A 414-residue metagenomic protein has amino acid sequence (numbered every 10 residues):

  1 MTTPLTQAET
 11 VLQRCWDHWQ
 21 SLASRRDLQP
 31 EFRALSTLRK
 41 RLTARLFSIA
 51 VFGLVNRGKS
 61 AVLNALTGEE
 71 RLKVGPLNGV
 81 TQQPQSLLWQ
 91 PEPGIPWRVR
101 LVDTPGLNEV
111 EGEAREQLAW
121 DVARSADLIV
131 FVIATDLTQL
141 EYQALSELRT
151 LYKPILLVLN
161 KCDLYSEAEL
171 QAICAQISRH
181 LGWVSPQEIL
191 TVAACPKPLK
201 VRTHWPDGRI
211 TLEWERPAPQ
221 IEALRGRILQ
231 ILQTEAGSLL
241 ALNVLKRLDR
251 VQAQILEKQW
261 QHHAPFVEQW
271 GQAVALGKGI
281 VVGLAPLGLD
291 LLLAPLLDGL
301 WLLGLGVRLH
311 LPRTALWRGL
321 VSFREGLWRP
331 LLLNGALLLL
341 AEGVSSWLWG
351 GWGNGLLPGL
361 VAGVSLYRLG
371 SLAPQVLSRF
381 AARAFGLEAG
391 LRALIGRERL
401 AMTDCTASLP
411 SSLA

Functional and structural regions predicted by a protein language model:
T2-E111, T150, L309, S365-Y367 (+2 more regions): Conserved G1/Walker A P-loop phosphate-binding module
R41, I49-L54, E257-L297, F323-A336: Transmembrane alpha-helical segments and their cytosolic interface motifs in multi-pass membrane proteins
P84, R100-L148, E167: Switch II of P-loop NTPase G domains
D163-L240: Canonical P-loop GTPase G-domain recognition
G237-V267: Active-site helix-to-loop segments that bind/position phosphate- or nucleotide-bearing substrates and donors across
L293-S322, V361-R383: Membrane-interface alpha-helices
H310-A341, S345, W352-L356: Hydrophobic alpha-helical transmembrane segments and adjacent short intramembrane/lumenal linkers of inner/organellar
W347-A414: Charge-biased C-terminal accessory regions appended to nucleic-acid-, cytoskeletal NTPase
